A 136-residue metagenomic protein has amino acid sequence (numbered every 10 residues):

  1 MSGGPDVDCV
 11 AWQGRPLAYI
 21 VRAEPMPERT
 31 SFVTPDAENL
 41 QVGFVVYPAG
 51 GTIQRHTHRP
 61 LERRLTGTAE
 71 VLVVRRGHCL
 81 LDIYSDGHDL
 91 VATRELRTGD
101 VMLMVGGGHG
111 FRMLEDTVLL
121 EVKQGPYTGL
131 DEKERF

Functional and structural regions predicted by a protein language model:
M1-V46: A short, N-terminal "cap"/entry segment at the start of jelly-roll beta-barrel domains of the cupin/DSBH fold
W12, G110-F136: Double-stranded beta-helix
M26, F44-T66: Conserved short histidine dyad/triad with adjacent acidic residue
P48, V74, R97, M104-V105 (+1 more regions): A short, compositionally biased micro-patch
P48-A49, G67-I83: Glycine- and acidic-residue-biased ligand/ion/polar-headgroup-sensing regions
R55, L81-D82, M102-M104, H109-L114 (+1 more regions): Short beta-strand His + acidic residue motifs that chelate non-heme Fe in jelly-roll/DSBH and cupin folds
S85-G106: Short acidic-glycine-tyrosine-enriched beta hairpin
